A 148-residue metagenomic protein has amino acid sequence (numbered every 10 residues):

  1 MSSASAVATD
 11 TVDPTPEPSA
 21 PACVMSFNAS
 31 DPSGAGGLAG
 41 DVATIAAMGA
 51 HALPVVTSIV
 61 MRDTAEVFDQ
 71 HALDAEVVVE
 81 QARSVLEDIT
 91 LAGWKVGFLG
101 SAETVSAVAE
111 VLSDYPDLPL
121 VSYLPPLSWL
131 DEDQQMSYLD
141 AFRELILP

Functional and structural regions predicted by a protein language model:
M1-G93: Small-residue (G/A/S/T)-rich helix-start motifs and N-terminal tracts that mark the onset
V96-G97, S101-P148: Conserved beta-alpha-beta core of the PfkB/ribokinase-like small-molecule kinase fold
